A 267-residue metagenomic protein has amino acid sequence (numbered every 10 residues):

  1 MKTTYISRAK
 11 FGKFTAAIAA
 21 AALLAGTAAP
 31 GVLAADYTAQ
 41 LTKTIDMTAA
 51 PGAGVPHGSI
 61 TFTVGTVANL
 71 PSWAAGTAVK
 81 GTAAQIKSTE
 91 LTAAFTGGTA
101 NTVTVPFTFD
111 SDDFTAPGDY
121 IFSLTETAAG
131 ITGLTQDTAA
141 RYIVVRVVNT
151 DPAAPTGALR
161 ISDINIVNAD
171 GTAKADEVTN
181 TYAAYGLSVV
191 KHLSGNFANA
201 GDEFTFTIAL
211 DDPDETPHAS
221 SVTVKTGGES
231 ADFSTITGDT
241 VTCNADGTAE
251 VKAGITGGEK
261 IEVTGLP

Functional and structural regions predicted by a protein language model:
K2-P267: Solvent-exposed loop/turn and edge beta-strand elements of beta-rich ligand-binding domains
